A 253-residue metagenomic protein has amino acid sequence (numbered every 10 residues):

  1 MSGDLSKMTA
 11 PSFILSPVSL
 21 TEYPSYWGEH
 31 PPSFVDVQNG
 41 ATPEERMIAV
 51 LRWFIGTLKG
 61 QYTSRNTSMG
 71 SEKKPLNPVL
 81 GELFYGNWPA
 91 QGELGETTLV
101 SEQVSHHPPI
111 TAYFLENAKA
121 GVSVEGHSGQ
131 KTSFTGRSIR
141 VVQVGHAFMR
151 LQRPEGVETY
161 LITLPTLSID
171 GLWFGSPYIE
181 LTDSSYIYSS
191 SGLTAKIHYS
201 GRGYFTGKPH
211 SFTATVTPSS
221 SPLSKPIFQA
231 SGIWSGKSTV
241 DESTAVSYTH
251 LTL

Functional and structural regions predicted by a protein language model:
M1-G40, E44-L253: Extended acidic, Ser/Thr- and Pro-enriched interaction/regulatory segments
